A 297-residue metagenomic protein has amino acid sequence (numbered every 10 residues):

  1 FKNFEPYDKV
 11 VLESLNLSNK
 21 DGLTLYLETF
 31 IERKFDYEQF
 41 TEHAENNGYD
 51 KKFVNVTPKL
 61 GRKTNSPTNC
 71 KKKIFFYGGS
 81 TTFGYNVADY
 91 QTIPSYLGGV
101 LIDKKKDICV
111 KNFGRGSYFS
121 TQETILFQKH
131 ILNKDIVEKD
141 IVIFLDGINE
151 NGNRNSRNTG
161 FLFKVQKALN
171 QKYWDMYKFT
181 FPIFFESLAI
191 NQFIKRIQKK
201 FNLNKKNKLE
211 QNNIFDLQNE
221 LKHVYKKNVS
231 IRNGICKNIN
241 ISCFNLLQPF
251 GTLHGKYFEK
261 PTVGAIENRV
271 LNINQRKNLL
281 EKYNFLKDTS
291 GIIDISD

Functional and structural regions predicted by a protein language model:
K2-Y90, P94-V100: Membrane/wall-proximal cationic-aromatic binding patches
V56-T64, T124-I131, N219, H223-I231: A Trp-anchored, charged/polar loop motif used as the substrate-binding/catalytic surface of acyl/ester-handling
N65-P67, L132-V137, G234-I235: Surface-exposed acidic, glycine-flexible loop patches that form ligand/cofactor-binding and adhesion interfaces
K71-K72, K104-C109, V137-V142, I190 (+2 more regions): Loop/turn elements at helix/coil->beta-strand transitions in domains of secreted/extracellular proteins
K73-F75, T81-W174: Conserved SGNH/GDSL esterase-like catalytic core that processes O-acyl groups on lipids and polysaccharides
L97, L286-S290: Structural element of the ATP-grasp superfamily
N112-G114, L247-Q248, D294-S296: Residue-level recognition of beta-strand->loop/alpha-helix junctions
G147-F285: Serine-dependent acyl-ester chemistry module
